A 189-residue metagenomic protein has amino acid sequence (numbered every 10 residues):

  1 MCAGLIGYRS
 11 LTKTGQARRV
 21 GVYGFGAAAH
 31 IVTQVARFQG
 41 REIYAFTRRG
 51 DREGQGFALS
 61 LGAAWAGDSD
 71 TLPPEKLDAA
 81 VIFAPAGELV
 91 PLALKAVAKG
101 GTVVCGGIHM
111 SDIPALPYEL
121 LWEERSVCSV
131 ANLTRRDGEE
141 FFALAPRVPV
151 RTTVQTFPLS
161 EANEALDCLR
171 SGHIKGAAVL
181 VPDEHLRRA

Functional and structural regions predicted by a protein language model:
M1-D70: Mid-domain Rossmann-like dinucleotide-binding core that forms the NAD(H)/NADP(H) cofactor-binding site
L5, A27, G50-E53, G87-E88 (+3 more regions): Short alpha-helical
G7, A36, A58, A93 (+4 more regions): Residue-level signal for nonpolar/aromatic packing positions in well-ordered secondary structure
T14-A17, Y44, R52-S126, R187-A189: Glycine-rich cofactor phosphate-binding loops and adjacent beta1-alpha1 units of small-molecule cofactor enzyme domains
G24, T47, A84, G107 (+2 more regions): Short beta-strand/turn micro-motifs composed of small residues that flank or help shape donor/cofactor-binding pockets
A28, V32, G54, L92-A93 (+2 more regions): Aromatic/hydrophobic pocket-lining residues that form π-stacking "cages" and hydrophobic walls in ligand
P91, R135-A189: C-terminal hydrophobic helical "lid"/dimerization subdomain of Rossmann-like NAD(P)H-dependent oxidoreductases
G106-M110, V130-L133, F157: Short strand-turn motif at the edge of the Rossmann-like AdoMet-binding core
